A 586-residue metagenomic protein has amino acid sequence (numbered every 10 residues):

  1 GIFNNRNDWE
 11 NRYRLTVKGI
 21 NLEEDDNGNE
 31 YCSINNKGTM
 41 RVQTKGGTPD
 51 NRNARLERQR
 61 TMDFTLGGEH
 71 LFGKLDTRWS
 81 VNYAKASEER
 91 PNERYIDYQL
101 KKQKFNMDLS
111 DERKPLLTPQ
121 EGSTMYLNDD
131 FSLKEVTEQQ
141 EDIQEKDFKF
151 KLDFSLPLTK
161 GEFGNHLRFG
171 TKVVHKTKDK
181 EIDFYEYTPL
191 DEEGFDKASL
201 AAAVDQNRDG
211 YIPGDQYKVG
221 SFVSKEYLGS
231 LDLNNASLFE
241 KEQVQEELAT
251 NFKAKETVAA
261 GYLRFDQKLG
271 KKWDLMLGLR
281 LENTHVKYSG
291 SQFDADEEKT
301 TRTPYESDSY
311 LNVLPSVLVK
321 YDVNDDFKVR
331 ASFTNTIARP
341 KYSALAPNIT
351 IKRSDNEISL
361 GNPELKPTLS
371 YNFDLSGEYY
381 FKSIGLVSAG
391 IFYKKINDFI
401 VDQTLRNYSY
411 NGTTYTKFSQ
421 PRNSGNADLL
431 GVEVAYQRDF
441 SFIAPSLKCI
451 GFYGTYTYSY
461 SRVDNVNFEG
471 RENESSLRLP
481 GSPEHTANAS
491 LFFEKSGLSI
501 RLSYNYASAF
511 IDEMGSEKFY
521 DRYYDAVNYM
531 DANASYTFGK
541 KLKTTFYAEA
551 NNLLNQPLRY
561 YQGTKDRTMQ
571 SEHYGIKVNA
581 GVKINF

Functional and structural regions predicted by a protein language model:
G1, L66, L75-V81, N165-T171 (+11 more regions): Transmembrane beta-strands of outer-membrane beta-barrel proteins
G1-D26, E30-C32, P49, Q59-L66 (+2 more regions): Transmembrane beta-barrel wall of Gram-negative outer-membrane proteins
I2-D8, F72, Y83-S87, D142 (+13 more regions): Transmembrane beta-strands of outer-membrane beta-barrel pores
N27-G46, N106-E135, Y185-T250, R406-R422 (+1 more regions): Flexible glycine-rich, low-complexity coil/linker segments exposed to the extracellular/periplasmic environment
G46-D63, E246, T250-A259, D308 (+4 more regions): Outer-membrane beta-barrel signature, preferentially recognizing the C-terminal barrel domain of Gram-negative
K74-R78, D111-R113, L158-L167, K271-K272 (+5 more regions): Short loop/turn motifs that connect adjacent beta-strands in outer-membrane beta-barrel proteins
E135-Q139, I143, K151-S155, H166-L167 (+3 more regions): Conserved C-terminal beta-signal and adjacent last beta-strands/turns of outer-membrane beta-barrel proteins
Y393-K395, T413-F510: Gram-negative outer-membrane beta-barrel transporters
